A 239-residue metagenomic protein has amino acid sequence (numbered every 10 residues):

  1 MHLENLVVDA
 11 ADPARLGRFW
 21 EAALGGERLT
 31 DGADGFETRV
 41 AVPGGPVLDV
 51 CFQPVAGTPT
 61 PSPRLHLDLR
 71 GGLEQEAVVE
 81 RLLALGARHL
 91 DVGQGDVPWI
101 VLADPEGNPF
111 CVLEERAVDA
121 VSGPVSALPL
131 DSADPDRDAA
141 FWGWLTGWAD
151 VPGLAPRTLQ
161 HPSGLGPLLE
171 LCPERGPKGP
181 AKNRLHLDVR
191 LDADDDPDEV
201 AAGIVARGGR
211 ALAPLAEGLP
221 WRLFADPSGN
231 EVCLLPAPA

Functional and structural regions predicted by a protein language model:
M1-G32, V40-D91, A103-L154, L159-A213 (+1 more regions): Glyoxalase I/VOC metalloenzyme domain signal
T38, W99-I100, W221-R222: Generic short beta-strand
G95-V97, E217-L219: Short, small/polar residue-rich loop motifs at catalytic or cofactor-binding pockets
